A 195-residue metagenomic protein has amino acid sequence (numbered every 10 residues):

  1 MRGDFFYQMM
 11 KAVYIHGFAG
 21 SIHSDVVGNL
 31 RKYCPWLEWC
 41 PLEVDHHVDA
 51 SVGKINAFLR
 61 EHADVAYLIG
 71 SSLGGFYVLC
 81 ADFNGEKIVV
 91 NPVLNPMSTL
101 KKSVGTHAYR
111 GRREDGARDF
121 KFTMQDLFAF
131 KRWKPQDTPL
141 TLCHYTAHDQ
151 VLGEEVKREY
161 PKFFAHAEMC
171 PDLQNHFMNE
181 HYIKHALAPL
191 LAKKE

Functional and structural regions predicted by a protein language model:
D4-Y7: Intrinsic-disorder-associated, low-complexity terminal segments enriched in Asp/Asn/His/Tyr and depleted of Lys/Arg
M10-H62, H176: Active-site catalytic motif of lipid deacylating hydrolases and related acyltransferases
Y14-F18, I69, H144-T146: Short hydrophobic segments within beta-strands
E61-D64, K194: Glycine-rich phosphate-binding loop signature in dinucleotide/nucleotide-binding domains
I69-L79: Gly/Ala-rich beta-loop-alpha elbow adjacent to hydrolase catalytic centers
L79-E86: Glycosyltransferases and closely related glycan-assembly transferases that use nucleotide-activated donors
E86-E195: The alpha/beta-hydrolase serine catalytic core
